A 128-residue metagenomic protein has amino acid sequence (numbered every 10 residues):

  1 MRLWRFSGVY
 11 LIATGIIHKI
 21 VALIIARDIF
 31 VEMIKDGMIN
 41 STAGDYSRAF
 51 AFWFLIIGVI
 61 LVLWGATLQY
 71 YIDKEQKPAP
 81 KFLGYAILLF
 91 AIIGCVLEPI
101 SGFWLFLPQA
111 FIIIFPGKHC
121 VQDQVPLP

Functional and structural regions predicted by a protein language model:
M1, K118-P128: Short, charged juxtamembrane terminal tails flanking transmembrane helices
M1-I16: Interfacial segments of alpha-helical transmembrane regions
L3-F6, T42-A49, E75, A79 (+1 more regions): Membrane-interfacial loop-to-transmembrane-helix junctions in polytopic alpha-helical membrane proteins
I12, I16-K19, V62, L88 (+1 more regions): Hydrophobic residues within the alpha-helical transmembrane core of Major Facilitator Superfamily
T14-W53: Hydrophobic transmembrane helix segments
K19-I29, G65, Q69-I72, C95-E98 (+2 more regions): Transmembrane helix-loop junctions and nearby membrane-interface residues
F52-F90: Mid-chain, well-packed structural core segment of small domains
L83-I114: Hydrophobic alpha-helical transmembrane segments of integral membrane proteins
